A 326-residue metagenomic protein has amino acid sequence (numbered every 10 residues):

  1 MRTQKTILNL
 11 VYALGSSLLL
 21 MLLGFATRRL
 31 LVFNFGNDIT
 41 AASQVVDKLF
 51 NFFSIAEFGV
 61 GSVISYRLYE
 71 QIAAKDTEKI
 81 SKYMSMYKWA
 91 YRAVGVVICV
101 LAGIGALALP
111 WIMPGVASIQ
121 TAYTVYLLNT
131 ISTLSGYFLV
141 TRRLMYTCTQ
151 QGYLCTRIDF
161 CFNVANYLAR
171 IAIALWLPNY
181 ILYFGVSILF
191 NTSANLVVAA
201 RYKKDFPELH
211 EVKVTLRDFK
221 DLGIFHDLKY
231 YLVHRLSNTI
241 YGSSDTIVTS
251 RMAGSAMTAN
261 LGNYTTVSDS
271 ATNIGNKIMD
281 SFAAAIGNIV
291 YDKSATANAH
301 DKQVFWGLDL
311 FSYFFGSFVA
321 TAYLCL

Functional and structural regions predicted by a protein language model:
M1-G24, A41, E78-S85, A122 (+3 more regions): N-terminal membrane topogenesis motif
M1-T6, I181-L182, V198-S243, A285-A299: Interhelical loop/hinge segments that connect adjacent transmembrane helices in multipass membrane
Q4-Y69, C99, S132, N166-Y167 (+2 more regions): Signature of the first transmembrane helix
S17, Y123, L127, T156-D205 (+4 more regions): Hydrophobic alpha-helical transmembrane segments
L18, K88-G115, I171-W176, K302-L326: Alpha-helical transmembrane segments of multi-pass membrane transport and lipid-handling proteins
L31-F52, Y83, Y180-G185, K220-D227 (+2 more regions): Interfacial/gating helices of multi-pass transporter permease domains
A41-E57, W89-A90, T192-S193, K229-Y230 (+3 more regions): Alpha-helical transmembrane segments of polytopic membrane transporters and translocases
F58-A74, C148, F206-E208, S268-L308: Helix-loop junctions and terminal segments of transmembrane helices in multi-pass membrane transport/translocation
